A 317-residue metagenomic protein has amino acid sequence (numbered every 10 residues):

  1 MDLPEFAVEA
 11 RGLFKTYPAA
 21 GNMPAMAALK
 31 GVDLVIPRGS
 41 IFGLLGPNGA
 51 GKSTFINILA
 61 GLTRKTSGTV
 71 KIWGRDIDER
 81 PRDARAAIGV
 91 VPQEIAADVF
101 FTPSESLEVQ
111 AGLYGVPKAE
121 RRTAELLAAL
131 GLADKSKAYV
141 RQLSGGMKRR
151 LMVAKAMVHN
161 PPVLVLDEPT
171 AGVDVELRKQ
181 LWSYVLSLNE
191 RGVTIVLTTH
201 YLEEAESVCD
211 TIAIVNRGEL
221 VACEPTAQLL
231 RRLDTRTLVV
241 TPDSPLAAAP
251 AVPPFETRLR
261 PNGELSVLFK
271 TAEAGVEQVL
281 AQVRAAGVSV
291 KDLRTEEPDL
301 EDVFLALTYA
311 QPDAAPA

Functional and structural regions predicted by a protein language model:
P47-G51: Walker A (P-loop) phosphate-binding loop of ABC-type ATPase nucleotide-binding domains
G68-D76, A84: Conserved ABC transporter NBD signature motif
E108, G112-K135: Conserved ABC ATPase "signature" region
N160: Conserved catalytic motifs of ABC-family nucleotide-binding domains
L164-D167: Catalytic Walker B motif of ABC-type/P-loop ATPase nucleotide-binding domains
W182-K270: ABC transporter nucleotide-binding domain
